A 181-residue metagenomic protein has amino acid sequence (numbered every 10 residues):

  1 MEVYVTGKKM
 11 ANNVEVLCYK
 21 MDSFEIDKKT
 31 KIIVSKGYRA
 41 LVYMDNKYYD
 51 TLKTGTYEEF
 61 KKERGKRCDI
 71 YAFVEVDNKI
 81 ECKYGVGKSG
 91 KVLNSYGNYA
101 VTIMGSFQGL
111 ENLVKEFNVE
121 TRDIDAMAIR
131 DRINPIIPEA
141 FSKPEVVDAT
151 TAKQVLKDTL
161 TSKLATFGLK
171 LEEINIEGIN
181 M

Functional and structural regions predicted by a protein language model:
M1-L52: N-terminal, positively charged regions that mediate nucleic acid binding
I33, K47-N175: Amphipathic, interface-forming alpha-helical segments with heptad-repeat character
N175-M181: Short, charged alpha-helical interaction segments and adjacent helix-coil junctions
